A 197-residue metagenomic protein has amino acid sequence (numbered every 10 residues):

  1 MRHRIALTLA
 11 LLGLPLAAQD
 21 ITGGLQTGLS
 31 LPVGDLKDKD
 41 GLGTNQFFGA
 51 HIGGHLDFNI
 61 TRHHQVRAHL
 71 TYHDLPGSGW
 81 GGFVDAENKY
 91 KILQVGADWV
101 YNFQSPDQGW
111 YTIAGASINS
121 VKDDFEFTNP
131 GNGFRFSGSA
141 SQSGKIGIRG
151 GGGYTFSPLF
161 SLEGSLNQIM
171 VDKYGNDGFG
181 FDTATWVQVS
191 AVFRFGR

Functional and structural regions predicted by a protein language model:
M1-I21, G196-R197: Cleavable N-terminal export/targeting peptides
H3-I5, H63, A68, G150: Hydrophobic alpha-helical segments, especially transmembrane helices and their immediate juxtamembrane helical caps
T8, L12, D20, D98 (+2 more regions): Short stretches within intrinsically disordered, low-complexity N-terminal or propeptide regions
D20-T22, T27-D35, A50-N132, F160 (+1 more regions): Gram-negative (and chloroplast) outer-membrane scaffold detector with strong preference for beta-barrel transmembrane
S30-G53, G138-S143: Surface-exposed strand-loop-strand hairpins of Gram-negative outer-membrane beta-barrel proteins
D40-T44, L56, F83-E87, N102 (+3 more regions): Outer-membrane beta-barrel proteins
D123-Q168: A charged, solvent-exposed segment within the mature domains of Sec-exported extracytoplasmic proteins
N167, V171-S190: C-terminal/domain-terminus segments
